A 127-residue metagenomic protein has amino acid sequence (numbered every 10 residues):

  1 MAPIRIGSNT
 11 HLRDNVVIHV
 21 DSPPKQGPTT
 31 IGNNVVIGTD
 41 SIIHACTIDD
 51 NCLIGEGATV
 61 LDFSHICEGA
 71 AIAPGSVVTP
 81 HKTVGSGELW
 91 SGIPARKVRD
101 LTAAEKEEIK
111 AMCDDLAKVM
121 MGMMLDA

Functional and structural regions predicted by a protein language model:
M1-S22: A positional/architectural concept
D14-N15, D21-I31, T39-I43, T47-A127: Glycine-rich hexapeptide-repeat left-handed beta-helix
V36: Short proline/glycine- and basic residue-enriched helix-capping loop/turn segments at helix->loop/beta transitions
